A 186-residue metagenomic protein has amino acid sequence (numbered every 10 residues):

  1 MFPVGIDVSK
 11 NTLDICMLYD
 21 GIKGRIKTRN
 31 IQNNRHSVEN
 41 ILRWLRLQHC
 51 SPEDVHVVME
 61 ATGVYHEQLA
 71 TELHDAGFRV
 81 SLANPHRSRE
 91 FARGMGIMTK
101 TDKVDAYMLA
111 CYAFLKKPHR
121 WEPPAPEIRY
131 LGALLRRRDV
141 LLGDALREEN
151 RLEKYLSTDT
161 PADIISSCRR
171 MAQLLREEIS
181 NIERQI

Functional and structural regions predicted by a protein language model:
M1-I186: A detector of single, family-specific signature residues that are central to catalytic or substrate-handling motifs
